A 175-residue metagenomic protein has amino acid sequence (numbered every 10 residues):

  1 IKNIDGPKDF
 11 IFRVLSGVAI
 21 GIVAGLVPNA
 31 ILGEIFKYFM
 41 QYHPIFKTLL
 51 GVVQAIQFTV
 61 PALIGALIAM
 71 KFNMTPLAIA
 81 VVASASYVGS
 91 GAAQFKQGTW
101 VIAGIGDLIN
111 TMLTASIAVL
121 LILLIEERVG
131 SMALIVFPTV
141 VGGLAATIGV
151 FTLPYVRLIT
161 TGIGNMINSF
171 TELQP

Functional and structural regions predicted by a protein language model:
I1-P175: Signature of multi-pass transmembrane helix bundles
